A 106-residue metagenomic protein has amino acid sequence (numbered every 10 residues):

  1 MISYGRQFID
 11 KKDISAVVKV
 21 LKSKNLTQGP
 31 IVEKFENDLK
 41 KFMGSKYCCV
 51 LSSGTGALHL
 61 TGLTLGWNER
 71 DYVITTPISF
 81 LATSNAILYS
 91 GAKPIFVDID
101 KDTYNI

Functional and structural regions predicted by a protein language model:
M1-T64, N68-E69, Y89-S90: Conserved PLP-binding active-site segment in aminotransferase class I/II-type PLP enzymes
L63-I106: PLP-dependent aminotransferase-like
